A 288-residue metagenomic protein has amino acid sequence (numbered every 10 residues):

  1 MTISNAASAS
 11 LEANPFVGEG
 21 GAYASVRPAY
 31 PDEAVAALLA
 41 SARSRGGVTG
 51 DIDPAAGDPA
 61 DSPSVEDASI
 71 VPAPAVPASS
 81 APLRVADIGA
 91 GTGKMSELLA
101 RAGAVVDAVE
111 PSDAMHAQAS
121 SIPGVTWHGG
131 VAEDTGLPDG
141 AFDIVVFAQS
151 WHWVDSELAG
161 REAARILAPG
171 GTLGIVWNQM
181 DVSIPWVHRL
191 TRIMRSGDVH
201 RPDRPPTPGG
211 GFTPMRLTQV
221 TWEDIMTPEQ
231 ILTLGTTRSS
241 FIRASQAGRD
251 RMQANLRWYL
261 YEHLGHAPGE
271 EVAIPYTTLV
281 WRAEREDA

Functional and structural regions predicted by a protein language model:
M1-G21: N-terminal, positively charged/glycine-rich alpha-helical extensions of SAM-dependent methyltransferases
P28-A81: Conserved alpha-helix/loop element of class I SAM-dependent methyltransferases that forms part of the SAM/SAH-binding
R84-I88, T92-T135: Class I SAM-dependent methyltransferase SAM/SAH-binding core
E133-I144: A short acidic, Gly/Pro-enriched loop at the edge of an enzyme's catalytic core that lines a small-molecule cofactor
F147-A148, S156: A short beta-strand submotif of the Rossmann-like class I SAM-dependent methyltransferase core that lines
V154-E162: A short, conserved alpha-helix within the catalytic core of class I
R161-M226: Conserved catalytic/acceptor-binding region of the Class I
T207-A288: Conserved Class I S-adenosyl-L-methionine
